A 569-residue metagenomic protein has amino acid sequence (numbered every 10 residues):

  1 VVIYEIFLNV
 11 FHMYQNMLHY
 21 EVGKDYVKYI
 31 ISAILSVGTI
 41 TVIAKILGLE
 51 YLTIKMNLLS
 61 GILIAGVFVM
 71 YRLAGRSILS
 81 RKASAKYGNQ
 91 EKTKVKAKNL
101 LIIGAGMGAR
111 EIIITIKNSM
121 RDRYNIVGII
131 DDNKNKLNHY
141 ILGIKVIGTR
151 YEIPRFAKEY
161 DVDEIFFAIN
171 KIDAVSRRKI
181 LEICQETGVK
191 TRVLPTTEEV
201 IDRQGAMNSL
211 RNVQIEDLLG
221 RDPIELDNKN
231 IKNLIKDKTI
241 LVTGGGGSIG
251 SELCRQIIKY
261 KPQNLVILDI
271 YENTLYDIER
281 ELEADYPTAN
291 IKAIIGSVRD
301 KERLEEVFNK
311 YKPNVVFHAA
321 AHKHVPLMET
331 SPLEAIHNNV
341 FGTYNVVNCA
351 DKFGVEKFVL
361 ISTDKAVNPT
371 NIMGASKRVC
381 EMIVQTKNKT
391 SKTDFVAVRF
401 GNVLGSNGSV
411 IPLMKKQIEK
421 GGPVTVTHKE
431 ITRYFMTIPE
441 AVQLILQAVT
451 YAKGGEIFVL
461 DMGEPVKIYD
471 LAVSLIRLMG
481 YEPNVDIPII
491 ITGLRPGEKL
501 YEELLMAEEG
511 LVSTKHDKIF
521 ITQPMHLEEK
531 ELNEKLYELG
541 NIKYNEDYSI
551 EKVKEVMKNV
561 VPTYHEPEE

Functional and structural regions predicted by a protein language model:
V1, I78-V193, T197, N273-E279 (+3 more regions): A solvent-exposed beta-alpha-beta segment
I6, V10-L100: Aromatic-rich membrane-interfacial microdomains
A157, D161-D163, P262-Q263, F308-F317 (+2 more regions): Proline-aspartate-enriched helix->loop->beta-strand connector
R177-T239, D351: Flexible, Lys/Arg-rich cytosolic regulatory linkers and terminal tails that connect or flank
T187, R203, H318, H322-E381 (+1 more regions): Conserved Rossmann-fold NAD(P)-dependent oxidoreductase catalytic core, especially the SDR/UDP-sugar
E225, N230-L234, T386-V403, N407-E569: Strand-loop microenvironment adjacent to phosphate/nucleotide-handling motifs in alpha/beta enzyme folds
I240-I258: N-terminal Rossmann NAD(P)H-binding glycine-rich loop of SDR-like oxidoreductase domains
I295-V315: Conserved Rossmann-fold cofactor-binding substructure of NAD(P)-dependent oxidoreductases
